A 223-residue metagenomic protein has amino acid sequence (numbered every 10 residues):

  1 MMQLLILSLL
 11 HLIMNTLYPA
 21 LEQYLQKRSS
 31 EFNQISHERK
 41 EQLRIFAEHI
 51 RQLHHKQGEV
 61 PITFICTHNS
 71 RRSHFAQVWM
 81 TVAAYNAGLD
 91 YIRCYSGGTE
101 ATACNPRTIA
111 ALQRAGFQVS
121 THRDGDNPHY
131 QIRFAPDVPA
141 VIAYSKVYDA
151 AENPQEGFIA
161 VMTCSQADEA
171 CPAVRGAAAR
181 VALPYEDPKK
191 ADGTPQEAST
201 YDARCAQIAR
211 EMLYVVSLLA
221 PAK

Functional and structural regions predicted by a protein language model:
L4: Cationic, low-complexity basic patches in intrinsically disordered or flexible, solvent-exposed regions
N15-K223: Short polar/charged helix/loop
